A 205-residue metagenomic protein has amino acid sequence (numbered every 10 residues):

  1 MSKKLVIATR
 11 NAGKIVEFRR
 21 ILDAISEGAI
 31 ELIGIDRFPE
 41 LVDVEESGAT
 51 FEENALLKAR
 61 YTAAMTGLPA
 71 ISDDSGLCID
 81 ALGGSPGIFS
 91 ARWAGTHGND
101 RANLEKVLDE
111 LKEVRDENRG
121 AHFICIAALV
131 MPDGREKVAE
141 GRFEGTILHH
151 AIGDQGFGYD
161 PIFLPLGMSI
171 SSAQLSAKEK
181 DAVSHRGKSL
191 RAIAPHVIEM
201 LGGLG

Functional and structural regions predicted by a protein language model:
S2-V6, A12-G205: Anionic-ligand binding patches
